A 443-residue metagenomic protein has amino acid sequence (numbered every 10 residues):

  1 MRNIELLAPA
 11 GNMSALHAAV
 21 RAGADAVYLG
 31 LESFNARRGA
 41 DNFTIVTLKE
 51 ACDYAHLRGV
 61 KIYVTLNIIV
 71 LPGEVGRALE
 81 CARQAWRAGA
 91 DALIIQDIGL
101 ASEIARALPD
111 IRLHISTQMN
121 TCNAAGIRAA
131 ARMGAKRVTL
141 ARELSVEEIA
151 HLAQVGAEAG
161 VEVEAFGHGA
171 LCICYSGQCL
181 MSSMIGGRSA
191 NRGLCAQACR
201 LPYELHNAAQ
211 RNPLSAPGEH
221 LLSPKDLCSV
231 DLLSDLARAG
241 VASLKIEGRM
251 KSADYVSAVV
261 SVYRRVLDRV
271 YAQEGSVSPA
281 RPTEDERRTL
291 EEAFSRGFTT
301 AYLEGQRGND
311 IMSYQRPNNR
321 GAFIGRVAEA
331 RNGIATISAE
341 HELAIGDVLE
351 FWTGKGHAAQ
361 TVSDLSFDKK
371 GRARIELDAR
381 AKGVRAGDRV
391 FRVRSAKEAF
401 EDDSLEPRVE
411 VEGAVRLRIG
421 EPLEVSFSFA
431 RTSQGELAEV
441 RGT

Functional and structural regions predicted by a protein language model:
M1-R21, A26-A36, A51-C52, R58-I68 (+6 more regions): Surface-exposed amphipathic alpha-helical tracts and adjacent flexible/coil segments at the periphery of soluble enzymes
A40-K49: Aromatic- and glycine-enriched glycan-recognition loops and surfaces that form the carbohydrate-binding subsites
G99-L100: Alpha-helix capping/helix-boundary segments
E103: Basic, amphipathic alpha-helical recognition segments used for DNA target recognition
C122: Active-site PLP-lysine loop of aminotransferase-like
